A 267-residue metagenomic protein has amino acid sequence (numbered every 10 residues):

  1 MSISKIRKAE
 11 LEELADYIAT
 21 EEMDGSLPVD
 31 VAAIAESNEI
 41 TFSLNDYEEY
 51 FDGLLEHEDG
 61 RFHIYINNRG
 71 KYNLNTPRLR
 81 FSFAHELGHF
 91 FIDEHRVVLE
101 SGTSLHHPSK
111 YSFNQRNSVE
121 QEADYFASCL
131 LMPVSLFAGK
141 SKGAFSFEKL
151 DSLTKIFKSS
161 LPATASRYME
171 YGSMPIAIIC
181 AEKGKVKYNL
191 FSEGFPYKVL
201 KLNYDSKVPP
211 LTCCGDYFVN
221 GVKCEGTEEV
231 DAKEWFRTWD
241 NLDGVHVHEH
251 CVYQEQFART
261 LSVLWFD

Functional and structural regions predicted by a protein language model:
M1-D267: Active-site hotspot residues in diverse enzymes, especially metal/ion-binding acidic/histidine motifs
